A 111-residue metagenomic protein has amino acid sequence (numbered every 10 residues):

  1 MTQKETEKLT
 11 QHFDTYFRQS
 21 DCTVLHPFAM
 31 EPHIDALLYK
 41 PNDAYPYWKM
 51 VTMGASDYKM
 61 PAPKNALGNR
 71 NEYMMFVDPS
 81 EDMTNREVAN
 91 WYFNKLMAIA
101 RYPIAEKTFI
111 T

Functional and structural regions predicted by a protein language model:
M1-T111: Short linear motifs embedded in intrinsically disordered, proline/glycine-rich low-complexity segments
